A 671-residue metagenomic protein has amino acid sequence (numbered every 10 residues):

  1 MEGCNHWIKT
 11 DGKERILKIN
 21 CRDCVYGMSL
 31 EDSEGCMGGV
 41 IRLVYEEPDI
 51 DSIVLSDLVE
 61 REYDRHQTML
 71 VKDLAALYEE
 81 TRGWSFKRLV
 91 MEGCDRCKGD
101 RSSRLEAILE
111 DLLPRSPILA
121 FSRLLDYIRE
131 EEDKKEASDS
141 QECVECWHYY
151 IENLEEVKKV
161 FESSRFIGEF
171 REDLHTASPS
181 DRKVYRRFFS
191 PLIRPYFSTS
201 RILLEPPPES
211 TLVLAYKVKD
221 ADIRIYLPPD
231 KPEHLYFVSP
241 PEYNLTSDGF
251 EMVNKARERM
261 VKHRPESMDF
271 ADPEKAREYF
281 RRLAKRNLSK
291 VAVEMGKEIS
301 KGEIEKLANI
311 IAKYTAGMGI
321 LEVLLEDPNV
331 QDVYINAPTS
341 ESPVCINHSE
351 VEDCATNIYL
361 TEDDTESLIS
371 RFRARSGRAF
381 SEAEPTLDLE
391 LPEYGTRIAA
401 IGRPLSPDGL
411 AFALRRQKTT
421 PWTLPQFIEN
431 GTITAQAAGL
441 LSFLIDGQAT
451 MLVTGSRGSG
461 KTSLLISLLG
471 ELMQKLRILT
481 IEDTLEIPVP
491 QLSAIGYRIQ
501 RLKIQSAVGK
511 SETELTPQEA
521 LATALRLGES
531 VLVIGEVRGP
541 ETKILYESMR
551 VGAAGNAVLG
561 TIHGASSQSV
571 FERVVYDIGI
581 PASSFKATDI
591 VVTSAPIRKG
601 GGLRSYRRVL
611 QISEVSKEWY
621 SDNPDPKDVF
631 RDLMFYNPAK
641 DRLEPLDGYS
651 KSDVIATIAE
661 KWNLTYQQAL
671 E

Functional and structural regions predicted by a protein language model:
M1-S376: N-terminal accessory targeting/assembly segments
A316-L324, R373-L389, L476, P581-A582 (+1 more regions): Active-site phosphate-binding and catalytic loops of NTP-dependent enzymes
I335-T450: P-loop NTP-binding catalytic core
L440-F443, Q448-T454, S467-I597: Switch/coupling sub-region of P-loop NTPases
G458: Walker A (P-loop) phosphate-binding loop of P-loop NTPases
K461: Conserved lysine of the Walker
I590-L670: Conserved P-loop NTPase
